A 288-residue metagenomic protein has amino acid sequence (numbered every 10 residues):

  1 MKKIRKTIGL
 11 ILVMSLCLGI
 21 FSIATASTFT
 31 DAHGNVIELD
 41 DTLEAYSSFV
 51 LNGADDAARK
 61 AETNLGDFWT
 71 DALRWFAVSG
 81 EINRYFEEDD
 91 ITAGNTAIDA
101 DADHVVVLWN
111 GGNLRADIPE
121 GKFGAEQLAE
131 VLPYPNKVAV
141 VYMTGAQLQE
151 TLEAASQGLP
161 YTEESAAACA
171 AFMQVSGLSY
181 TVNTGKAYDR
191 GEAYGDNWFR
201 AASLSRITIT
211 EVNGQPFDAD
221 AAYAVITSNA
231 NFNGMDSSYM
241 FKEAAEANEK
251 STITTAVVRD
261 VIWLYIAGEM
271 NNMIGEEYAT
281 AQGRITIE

Functional and structural regions predicted by a protein language model:
K2-I11: Bacterial N-terminal signal peptides that target proteins for export
L12, I20-S22, W69, A221: Generic detector of short, well-ordered, non-transmembrane alpha-helical segments enriched in hydrophobic residues
L18-F29: Sec-dependent signal peptide cleavage junction
S27-E288: Catalytic centers of hydrolytic enzymes
